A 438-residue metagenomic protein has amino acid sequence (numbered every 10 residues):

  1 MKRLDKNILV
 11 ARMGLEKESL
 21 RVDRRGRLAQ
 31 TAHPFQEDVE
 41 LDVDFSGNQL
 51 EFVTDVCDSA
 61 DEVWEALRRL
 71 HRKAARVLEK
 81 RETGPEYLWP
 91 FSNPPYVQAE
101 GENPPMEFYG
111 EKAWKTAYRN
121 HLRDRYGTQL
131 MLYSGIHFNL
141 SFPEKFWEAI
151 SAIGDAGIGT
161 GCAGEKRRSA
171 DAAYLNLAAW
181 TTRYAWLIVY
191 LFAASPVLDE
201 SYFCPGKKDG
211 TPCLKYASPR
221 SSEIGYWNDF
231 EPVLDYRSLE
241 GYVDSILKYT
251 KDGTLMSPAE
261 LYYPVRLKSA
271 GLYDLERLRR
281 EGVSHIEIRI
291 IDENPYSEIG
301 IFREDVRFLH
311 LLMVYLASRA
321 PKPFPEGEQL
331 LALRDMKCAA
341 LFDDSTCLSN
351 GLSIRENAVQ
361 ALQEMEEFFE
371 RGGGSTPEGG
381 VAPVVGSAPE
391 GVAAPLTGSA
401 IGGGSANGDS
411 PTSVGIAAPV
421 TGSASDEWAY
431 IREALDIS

Functional and structural regions predicted by a protein language model:
M1-D44, G327, L331-V381, G386 (+1 more regions): Sequence termini and other peripheral, non-core segments
M1-R123, L130-L132: Terminal catalytic/cofactor-binding subdomain
G14-E16, G47-Q49, Y133-H137, N176-A178 (+1 more regions): Extracellular structured ligand-interaction cores
E18, L130-P143, H285-E293: Histidine-centered divalent-metal-coordination microenvironment in nucleic-acid enzymes
R81-T83, T182-V197, M313-F342: Flexible helix-coil linker/hinge segments at domain or subdomain boundaries
G110-T128, L132, S141-V283, E298 (+2 more regions): Loop-rich catalytic cores of soluble enzymes, especially ATP-dependent carboxylate-amine ligases and other
I299-P321: C-terminal catalytic subdomain
E378-V381, V385, E390-G403, G408-D409 (+2 more regions): Intrinsically disordered, low-complexity tandem-repeat regions
